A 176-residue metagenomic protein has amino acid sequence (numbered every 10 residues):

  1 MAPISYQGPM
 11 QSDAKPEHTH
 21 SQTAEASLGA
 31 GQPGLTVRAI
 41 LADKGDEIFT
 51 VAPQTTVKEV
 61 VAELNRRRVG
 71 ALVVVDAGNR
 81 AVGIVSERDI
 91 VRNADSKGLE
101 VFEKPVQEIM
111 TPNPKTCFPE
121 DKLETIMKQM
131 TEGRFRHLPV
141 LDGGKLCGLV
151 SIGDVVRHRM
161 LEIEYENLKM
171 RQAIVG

Functional and structural regions predicted by a protein language model:
M1-G176: Tandem CBS (Cystathionine beta-synthase) repeat/Bateman regulatory domains
